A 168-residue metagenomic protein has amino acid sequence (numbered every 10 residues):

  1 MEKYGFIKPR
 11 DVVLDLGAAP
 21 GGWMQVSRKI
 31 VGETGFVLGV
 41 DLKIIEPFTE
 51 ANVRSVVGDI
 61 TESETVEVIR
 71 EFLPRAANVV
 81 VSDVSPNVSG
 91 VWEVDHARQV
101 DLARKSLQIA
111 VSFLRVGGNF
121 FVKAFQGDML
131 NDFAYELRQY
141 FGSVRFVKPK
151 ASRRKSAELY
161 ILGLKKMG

Functional and structural regions predicted by a protein language model:
M1-R10, A157: S-adenosyl-L-methionine
P9-A19: Conserved class I S-adenosyl-L-methionine
P20-G32: Conserved SAM-binding loop of SAM-dependent methyltransferases across substrates and taxa, primarily the Class I
E33-T34, L114-N119: Short glycine-dipeptide loop
V40-S89: S-adenosyl-L-methionine
V88-R98: Glycine/threonine-rich flexible loop motifs
V100-V116: A short glycine-rich, Lys/Arg-flanked "PGG" loop and its adjoining helix->strand segment in the class I
A124-G168: Class I S-adenosyl-L-methionine
